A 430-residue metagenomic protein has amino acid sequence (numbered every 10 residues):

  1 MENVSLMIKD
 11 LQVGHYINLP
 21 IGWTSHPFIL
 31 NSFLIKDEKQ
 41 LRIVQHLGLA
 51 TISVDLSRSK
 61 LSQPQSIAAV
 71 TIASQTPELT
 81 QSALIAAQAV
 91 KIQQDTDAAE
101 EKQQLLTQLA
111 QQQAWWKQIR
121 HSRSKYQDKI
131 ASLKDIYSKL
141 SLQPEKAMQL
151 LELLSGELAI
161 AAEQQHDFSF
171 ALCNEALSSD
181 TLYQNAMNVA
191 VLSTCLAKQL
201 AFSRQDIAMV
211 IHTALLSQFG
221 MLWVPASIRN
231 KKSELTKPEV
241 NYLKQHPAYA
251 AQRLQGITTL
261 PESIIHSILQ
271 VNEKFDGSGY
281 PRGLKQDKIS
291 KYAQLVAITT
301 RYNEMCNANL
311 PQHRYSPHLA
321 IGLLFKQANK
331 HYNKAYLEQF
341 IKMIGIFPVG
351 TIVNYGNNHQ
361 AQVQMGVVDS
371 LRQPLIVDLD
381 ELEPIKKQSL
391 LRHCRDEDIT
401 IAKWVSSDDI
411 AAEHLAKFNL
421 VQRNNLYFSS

Functional and structural regions predicted by a protein language model:
M1-K146, I401-S430: Membrane-cytosol interface segments
W115-S430: Histidine- and acidic-residue-rich, metal-dependent catalytic cores
